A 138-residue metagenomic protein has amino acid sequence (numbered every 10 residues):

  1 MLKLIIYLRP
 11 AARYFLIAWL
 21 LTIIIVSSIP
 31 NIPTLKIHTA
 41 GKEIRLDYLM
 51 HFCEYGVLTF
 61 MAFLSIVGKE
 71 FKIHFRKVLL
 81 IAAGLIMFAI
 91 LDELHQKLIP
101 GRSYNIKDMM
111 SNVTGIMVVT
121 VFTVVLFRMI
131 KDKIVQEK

Functional and structural regions predicted by a protein language model:
M1-S65, I81: "…centered on the first transmembrane helix and the immediately adjacent amphipathic helix/loop
K3, K133-K138: Short, charged juxtamembrane terminal tails flanking transmembrane helices
P10-Y14, F71-L80, N105-I106: Membrane-helix interface segments
A18-S27, K77-K97: Small-polar-interrupted transmembrane alpha-helices in polytopic inner-membrane proteins
P33, I37-H38, I90-V113: Interfacial helix-loop-helix junctions of multi-pass membrane proteins
G41-L46, H74-F75, K107, S111: Juxtamembrane helix-capping/reentrant segments at transmembrane boundaries
C53-K69, T114-I130: Membrane-interfacial alpha-helical segments at the cytosolic side of multi-pass membrane proteins
